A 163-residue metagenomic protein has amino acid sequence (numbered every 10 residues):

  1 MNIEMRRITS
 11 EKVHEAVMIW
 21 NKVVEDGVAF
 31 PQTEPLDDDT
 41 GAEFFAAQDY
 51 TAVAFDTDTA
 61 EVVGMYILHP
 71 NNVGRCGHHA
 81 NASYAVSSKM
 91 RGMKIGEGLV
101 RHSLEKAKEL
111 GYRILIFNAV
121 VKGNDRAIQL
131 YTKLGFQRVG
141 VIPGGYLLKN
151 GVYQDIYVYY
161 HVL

Functional and structural regions predicted by a protein language model:
M1, Y84, I142, L148-L163: Terminal substrate-recognition subdomain of acyl/acetyltransferases
N2-A16: A short beta-loop-alpha structural element at the N-terminal edge of CoA-dependent acyl/N-acetyltransferase catalytic
V17-E34: Helix-loop element at the rim of GNAT/NAT acetyltransferase active sites that forms part of the acceptor-substrate
A29-K89, V100-R101, K106, V162-L163: Acetyl-CoA-dependent GNAT
V86, G92-E109, I128-K133: Conserved acetyl-CoA-binding loop-helix of GNAT-fold acetyltransferases
A107-V120: Conserved GNAT acetyl-CoA-binding A-motif
F117-A127, G145-N150: Conserved beta-strand-loop-alpha-helix junction that forms the acyl-donor binding cleft
Y131, F136, Y159: Conserved active-site tyrosine of GNAT-family acetyltransferases
